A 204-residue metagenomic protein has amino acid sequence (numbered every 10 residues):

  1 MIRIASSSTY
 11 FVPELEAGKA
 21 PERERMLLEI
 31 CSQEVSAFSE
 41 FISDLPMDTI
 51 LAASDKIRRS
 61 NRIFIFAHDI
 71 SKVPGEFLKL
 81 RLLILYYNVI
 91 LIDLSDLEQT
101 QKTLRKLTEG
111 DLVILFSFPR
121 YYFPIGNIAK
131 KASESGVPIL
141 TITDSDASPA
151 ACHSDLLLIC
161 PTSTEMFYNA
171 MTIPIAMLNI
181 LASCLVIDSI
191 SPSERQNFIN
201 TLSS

Functional and structural regions predicted by a protein language model:
M1-D48: HTH-adjacent hinge/linker in prokaryotic transcriptional regulators
R3, K56, T201: Short acidic/histidine-centered micro-motifs embedded in hydrophobic/aromatic stretches that mark compact functional
R23, P46-T49, S71, S133 (+1 more regions): Residue-level recognition of alpha-helical structural elements
D48-S60: Glycine-rich phosphate/diphosphate-binding loops that line cofactor/substrate pockets in enzymes
R58-I190: Glycine-rich phosphate-binding loops that contact phosphosugars or nucleotide phosphates
S191-S204: A short, charged, Gly/Pro-tolerant segment at domain boundaries
